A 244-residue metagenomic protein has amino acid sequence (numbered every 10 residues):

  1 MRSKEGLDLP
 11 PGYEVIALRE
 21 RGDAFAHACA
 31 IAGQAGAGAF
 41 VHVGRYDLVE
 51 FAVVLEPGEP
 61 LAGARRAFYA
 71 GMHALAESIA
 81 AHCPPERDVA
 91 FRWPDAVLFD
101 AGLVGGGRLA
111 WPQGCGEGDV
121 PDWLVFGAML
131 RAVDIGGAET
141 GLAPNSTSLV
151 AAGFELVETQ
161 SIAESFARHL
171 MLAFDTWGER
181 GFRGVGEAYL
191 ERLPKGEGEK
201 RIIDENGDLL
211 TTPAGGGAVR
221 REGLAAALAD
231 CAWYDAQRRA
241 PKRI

Functional and structural regions predicted by a protein language model:
M1-P84, L103-V104, A110, D204-N206 (+1 more regions): N-terminal lobe of the biotin/lipoate ligase/transferase fold
V53-R66, N145-T159: Short histidine-centered catalytic/ligand-binding loop motif
A64, F68-Y69, A76, A90-W93 (+1 more regions): Hydrophobic alpha-helical segments that drive targeting, anchoring, or assembly
H82-R87, F174-G178: Long, hydrophobic, amphipathic alpha-helical segments used as structural scaffolds
P84-D119, M129: Acidic (Asp/Glu) carboxylate-rich active-site/surface patches
E117-A152: Short, acidic (Asp/Glu-rich) active-site segment that either coordinates a divalent metal cofactor
F154-G207, K242-R243: Conserved, helical-rich catalytic subdomain that frames metal- and/or nucleotide-binding sites in enzyme alpha/beta
L190-K242: Terminal RNA-binding accessory module
